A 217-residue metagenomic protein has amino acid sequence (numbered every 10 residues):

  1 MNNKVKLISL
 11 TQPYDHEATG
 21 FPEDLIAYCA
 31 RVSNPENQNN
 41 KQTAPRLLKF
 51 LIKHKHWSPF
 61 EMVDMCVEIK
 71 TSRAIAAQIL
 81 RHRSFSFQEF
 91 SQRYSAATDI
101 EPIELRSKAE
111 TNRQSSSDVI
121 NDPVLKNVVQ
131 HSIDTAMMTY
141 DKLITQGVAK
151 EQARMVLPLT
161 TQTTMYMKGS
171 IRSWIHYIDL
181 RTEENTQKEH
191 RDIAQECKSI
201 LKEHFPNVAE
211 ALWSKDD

Functional and structural regions predicted by a protein language model:
M1-D217: Family-specific signature for flavin-dependent thymidylate synthase
